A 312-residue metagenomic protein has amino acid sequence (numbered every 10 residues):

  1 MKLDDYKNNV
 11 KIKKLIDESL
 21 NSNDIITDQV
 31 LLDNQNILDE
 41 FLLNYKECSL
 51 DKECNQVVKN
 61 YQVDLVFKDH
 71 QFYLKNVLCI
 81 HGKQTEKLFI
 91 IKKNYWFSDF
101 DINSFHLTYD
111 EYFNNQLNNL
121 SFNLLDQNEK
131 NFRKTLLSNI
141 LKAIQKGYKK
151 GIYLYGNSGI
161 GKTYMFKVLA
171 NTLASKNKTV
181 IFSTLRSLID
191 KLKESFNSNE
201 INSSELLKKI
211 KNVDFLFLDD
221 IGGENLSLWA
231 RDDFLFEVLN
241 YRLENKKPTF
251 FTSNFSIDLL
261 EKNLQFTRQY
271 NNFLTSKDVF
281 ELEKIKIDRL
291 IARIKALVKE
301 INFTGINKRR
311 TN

Functional and structural regions predicted by a protein language model:
M1-F89: Long, basic/Gly/Ser/Thr-rich N-terminal segments that mediate initial subcellular attachment or targeting
I37-Y45, S49, V58, G223-N312: Replace "adjacent to P-loop NTPase cores in ATP/GTP-dependent enzymes" with "adjacent to NTP-binding cores
H81-L136: Charged, amphipathic alpha-helical linker segments immediately N-terminal to NTP-binding catalytic cores
L141-K149: Phosphate-binding P-loop
Y148-M165: Walker A/P-loop nucleotide-binding motif
A170-I181: Post-Walker A helix-loop "phosphate-sensing" segment adjacent to the P-loop in P-loop NTPases
F182-L188: A short hydrophobic beta-strand->loop->alpha-helix junction that borders the nucleotide-binding pocket of P-loop NTPases
K193-K247: Conserved nucleotide-sensing/catalytic segment adjacent to the nucleotide-binding pocket in NTP-handling enzymes
